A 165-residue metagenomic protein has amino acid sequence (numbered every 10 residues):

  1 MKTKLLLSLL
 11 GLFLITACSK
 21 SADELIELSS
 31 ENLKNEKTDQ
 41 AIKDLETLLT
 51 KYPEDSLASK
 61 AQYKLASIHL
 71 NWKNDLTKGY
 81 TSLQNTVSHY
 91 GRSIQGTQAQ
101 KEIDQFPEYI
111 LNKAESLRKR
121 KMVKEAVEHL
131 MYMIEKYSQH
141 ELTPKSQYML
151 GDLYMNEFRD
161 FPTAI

Functional and structural regions predicted by a protein language model:
M1-K2: N-terminal secretory signal peptides that target proteins for export/translocation
L5-L6, I15-I165: Acidic, polar-rich low-complexity tracts and alpha-helical solenoid repeat scaffolds
